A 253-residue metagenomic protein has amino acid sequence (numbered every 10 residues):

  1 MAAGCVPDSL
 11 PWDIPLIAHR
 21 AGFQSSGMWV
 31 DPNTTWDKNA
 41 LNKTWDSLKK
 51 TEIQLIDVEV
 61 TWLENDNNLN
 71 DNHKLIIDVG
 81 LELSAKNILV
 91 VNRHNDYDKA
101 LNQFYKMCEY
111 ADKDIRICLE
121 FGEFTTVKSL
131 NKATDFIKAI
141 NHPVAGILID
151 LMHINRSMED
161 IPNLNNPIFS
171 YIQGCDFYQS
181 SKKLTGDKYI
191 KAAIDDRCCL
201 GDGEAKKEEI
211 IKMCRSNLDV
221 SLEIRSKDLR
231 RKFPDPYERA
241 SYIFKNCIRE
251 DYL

Functional and structural regions predicted by a protein language model:
M1-L10, E59-T61: Boundary/entry segment of secreted carbohydrate-active catalytic domains
A2, P32, E64, F121-F124 (+1 more regions): Conserved short-loop catalytic and cofactor-binding motifs
A3, S26-M28, V90, L119 (+3 more regions): Conserved beta-strand positions
G4-V6, T35, N67, D98 (+2 more regions): Residue-level marker of alpha-helix boundaries and capping positions
P7-W12, A40-K43, D98-A100, T126-V127 (+1 more regions): Short acidic/polar alpha-helix capping motifs at helix-coil junctions
D8-F23, K74-S84, K113, L130-L148 (+1 more regions): Histidine-acidic metal/acid-base catalytic patches
L16-R20, Q24-N102, K113-R116, H153 (+2 more regions): Structural motif corresponding to the early beta-alpha repeats
D96-F136: Hydrophobic, well-structured mid-protein blocks that either form specific transmembrane helices
